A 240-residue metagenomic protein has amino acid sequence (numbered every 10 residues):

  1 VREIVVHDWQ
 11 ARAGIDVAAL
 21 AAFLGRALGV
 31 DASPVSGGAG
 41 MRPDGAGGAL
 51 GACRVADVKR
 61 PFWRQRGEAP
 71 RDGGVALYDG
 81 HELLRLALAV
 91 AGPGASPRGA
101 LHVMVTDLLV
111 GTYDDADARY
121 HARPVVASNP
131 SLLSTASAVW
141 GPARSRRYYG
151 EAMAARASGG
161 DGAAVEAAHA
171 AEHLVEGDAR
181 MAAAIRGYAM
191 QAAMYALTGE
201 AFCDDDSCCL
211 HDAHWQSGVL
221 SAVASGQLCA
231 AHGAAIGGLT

Functional and structural regions predicted by a protein language model:
V1-G14, V103: Short hydrophobic beta-strand segments
I4-V6, L24, L133: Hydrophobic beta-strand residues in large extracellular and virion-surface proteins
W9, V35-G38: Conserved beta-strand termini and adjacent loop/short-helix elements that scaffold enzyme active sites in alpha/beta
A13-P34: Zn2+-dependent metallopeptidase catalytic core
G38-D204, D212-A213: Metzincin-family zinc-dependent endopeptidase catalytic domain
A201-T240: Replace "(M1/M4/M9/M12/WLM)" with "(e.g., M1/M4/M8/M9/M12/M26/WLM)" and add "not limited to" to clarify scope
